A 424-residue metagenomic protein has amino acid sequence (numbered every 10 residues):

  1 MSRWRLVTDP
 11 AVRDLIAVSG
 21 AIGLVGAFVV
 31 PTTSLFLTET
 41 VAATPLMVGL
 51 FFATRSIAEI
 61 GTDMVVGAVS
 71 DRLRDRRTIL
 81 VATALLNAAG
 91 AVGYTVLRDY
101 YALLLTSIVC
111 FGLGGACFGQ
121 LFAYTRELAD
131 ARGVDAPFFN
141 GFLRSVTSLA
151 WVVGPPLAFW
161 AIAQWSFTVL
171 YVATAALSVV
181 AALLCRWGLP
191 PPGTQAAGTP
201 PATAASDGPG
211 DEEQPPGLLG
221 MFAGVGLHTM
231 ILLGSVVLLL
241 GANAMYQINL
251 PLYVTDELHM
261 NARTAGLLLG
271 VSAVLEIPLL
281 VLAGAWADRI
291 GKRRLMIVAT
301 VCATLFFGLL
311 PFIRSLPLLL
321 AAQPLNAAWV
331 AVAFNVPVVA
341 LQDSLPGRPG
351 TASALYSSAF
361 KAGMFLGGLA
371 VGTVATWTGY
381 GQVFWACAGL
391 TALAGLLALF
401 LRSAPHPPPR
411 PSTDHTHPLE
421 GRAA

Functional and structural regions predicted by a protein language model:
M1-V12, P190-L233, H415-A424: Juxtamembrane intracellular "pre-TM" segments in multi-pass secondary transporters
S2-S56, I231, L240-E257: Helix-loop boundary and gating motifs at the non-cytosolic
G20, Y101-F118, V237, L318-V332: Hydrophobic core of transmembrane alpha-helices in multi-pass small-molecule transporters, especially MFS/SLC-type
G61-D75, I162, L279-G291, A375-T376: Helix-to-loop junctions at the C-terminal end of transmembrane segments in multipass secondary transporters
T78-V92, A175, R294-L309, A388: Structural signature of the two symmetry-related core transmembrane helices
G115-D130, V332-L345: Intracellular juxtamembrane helix-capping segments at the cytosolic ends of symmetry-related transmembrane helices
L279, R293-P337: C-terminal transmembrane helical hairpin of 12-TM major facilitator-type secondary transporters
G347-T378: A late C-terminal transmembrane helix in Major Facilitator Superfamily
